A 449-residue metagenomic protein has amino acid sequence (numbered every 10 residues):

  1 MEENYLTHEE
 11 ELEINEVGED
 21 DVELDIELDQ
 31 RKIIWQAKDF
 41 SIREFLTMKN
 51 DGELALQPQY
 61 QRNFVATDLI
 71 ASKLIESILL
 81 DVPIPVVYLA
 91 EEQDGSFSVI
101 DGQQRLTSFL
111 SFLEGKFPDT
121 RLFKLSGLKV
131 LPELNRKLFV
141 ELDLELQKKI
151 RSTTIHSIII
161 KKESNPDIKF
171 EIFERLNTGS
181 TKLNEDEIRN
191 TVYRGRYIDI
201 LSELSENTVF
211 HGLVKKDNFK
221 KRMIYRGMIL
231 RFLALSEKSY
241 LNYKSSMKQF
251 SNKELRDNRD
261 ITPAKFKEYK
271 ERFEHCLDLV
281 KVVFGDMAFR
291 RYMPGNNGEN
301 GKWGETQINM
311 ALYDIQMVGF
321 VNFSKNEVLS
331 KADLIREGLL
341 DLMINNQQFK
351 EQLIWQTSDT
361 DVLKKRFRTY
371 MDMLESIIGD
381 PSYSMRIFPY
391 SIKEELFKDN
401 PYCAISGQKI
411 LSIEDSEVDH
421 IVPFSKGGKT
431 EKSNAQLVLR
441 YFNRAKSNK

Functional and structural regions predicted by a protein language model:
E2-E11, K248-E271, H275, L279-I377: A cross-family structural signal marking well-folded subdomains
E2-E44, A55-K253, A435-V438: Basic- and aromatic-enriched surface patches that contact anionic nucleotides/nucleic acids
S98, Q104-T107, C403, K426-K446: Short beta-strand-alpha-helix junction that forms the catalytic/metal-binding core of metal-dependent nuclease domains
S98-D101, K221-Y225, G304-L312, G427 (+1 more regions): Secondary-structure capping and boundary motifs in well-ordered enzyme cores
A288-N297, M385-E394, K398, I410: Flexible, glycine/threonine-enriched loop-and-boundary segments that flank and lead into catalytic domains of large
N300-Q307, T357-S358, S382-E394, F424-K429: Short, contiguous acidic/charged loop-to-helix segments that flank catalytic cores in large enzymes
R368-I405, K429: Short, charged surface segments at domain edges that flank catalytic/cofactor-binding sites
G407-V438, K449: Histidine-centered nuclease catalytic patch
